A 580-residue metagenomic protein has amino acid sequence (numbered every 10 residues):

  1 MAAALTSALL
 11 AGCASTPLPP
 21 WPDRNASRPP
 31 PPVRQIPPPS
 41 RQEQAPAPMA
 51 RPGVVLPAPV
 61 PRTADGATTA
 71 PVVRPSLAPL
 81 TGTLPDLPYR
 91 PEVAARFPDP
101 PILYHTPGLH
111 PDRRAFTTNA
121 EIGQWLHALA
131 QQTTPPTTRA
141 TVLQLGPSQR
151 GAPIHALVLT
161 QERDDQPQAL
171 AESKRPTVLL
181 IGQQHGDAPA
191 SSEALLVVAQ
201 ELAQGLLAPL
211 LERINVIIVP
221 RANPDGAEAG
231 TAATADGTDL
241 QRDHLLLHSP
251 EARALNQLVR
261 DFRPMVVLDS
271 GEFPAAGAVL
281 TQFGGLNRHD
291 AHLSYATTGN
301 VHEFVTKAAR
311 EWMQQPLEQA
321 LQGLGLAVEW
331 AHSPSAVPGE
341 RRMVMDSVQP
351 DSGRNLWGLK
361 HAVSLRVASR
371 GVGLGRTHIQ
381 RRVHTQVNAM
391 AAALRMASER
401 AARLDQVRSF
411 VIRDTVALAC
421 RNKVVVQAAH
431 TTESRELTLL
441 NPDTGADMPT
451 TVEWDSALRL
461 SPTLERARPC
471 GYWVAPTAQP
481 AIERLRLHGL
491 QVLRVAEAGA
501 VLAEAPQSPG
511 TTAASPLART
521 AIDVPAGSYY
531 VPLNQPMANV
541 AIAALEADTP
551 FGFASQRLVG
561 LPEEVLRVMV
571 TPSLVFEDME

Functional and structural regions predicted by a protein language model:
T6-S7: Residue-level signal for mature regions of secreted extracellular proteins and peptides
L10-G12: C-terminal motif of bacterial Sec signal peptides marking the signal peptidase cleavage site
A14-E580: Structured catalytic-domain cores with a bias toward divalent-metal coordination
